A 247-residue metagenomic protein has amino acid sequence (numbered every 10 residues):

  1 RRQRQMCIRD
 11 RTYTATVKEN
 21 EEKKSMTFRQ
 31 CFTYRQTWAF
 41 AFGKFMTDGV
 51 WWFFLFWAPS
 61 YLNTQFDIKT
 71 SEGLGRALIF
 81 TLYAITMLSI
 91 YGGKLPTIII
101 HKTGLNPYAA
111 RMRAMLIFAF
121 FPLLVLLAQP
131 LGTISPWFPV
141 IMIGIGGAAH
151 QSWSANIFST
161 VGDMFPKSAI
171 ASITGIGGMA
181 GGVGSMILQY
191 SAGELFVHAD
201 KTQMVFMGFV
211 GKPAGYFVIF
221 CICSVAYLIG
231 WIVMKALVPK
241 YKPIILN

Functional and structural regions predicted by a protein language model:
R1-I8: Short, small-residue-biased leader/transition segments that mark boundaries at the very start of proteins
R9-K23, H101, L105, L237-N247: Intrinsic disorder in cytosolic terminal tails and internal cytosolic loops of multi-pass membrane transporters
R29-K94, G146, H150-S154, F158 (+1 more regions): Extracytoplasmic gate region of multi-pass secondary transporters
D67-I85, A109-R113, W137-F138, S172 (+1 more regions): Loop-to-transmembrane helix entry
S71-E72, A110-R113, E194-V225: A membrane-interface helix-boundary motif in multi-pass transporters
S89-I90, G162-K201: A late C-terminal transmembrane helix in Major Facilitator Superfamily
Y108-N156: C-terminal transmembrane helical hairpin of 12-TM major facilitator-type secondary transporters
V125-L131, Y216-N247: Multi-pass alpha-helical transporter architecture, strongest for 12-TM Major Facilitator/SLC carriers used
